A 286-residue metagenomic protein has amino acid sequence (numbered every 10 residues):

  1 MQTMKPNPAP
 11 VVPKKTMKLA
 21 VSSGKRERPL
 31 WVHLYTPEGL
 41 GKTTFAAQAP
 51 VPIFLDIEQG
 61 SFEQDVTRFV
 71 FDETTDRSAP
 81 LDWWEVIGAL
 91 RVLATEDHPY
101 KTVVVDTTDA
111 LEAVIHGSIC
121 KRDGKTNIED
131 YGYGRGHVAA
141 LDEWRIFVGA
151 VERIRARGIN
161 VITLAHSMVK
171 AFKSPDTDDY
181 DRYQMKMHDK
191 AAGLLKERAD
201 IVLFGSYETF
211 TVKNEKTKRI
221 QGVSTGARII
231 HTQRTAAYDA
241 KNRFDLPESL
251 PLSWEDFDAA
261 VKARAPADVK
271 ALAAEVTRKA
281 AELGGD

Functional and structural regions predicted by a protein language model:
M1-R26, L30-T36, W254-D286: Glycine- and charge-rich intrinsically disordered segments
P13-H116: Conserved P-loop
T44-A46, R153, L194-L195: Hydrophobic/aromatic ligand-binding patch that stacks against planar heteroaromatic rings of cofactors or nucleotides
P52-F54, V161, V202-F204: Short, well-ordered beta-strand core segments
K101, R157-N160, I201: Generic beta-strand structural signal
A110-A191: P-loop NTPase motor core
K170-L283: Conserved GTP-binding G-domain of TRAFAC-class P-loop NTPases and closely related GTPase folds
